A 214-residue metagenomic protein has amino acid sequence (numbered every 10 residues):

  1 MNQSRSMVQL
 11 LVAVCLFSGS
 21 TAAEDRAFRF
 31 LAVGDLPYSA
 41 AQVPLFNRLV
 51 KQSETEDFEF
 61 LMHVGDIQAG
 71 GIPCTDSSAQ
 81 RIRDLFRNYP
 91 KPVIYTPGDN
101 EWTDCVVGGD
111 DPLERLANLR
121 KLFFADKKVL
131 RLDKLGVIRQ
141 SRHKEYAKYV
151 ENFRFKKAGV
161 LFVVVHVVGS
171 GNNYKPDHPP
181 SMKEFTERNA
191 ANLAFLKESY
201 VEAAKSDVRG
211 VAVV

Functional and structural regions predicted by a protein language model:
M1-L10: Bacterial N-terminal signal peptides that target proteins for export
Q9-S18: Bacterial N-terminal signal peptides
G19-Q80: N-terminal active-site segment of His-dependent metallophosphoesterases
E24, S53-F60, V163, P179-V214: His/acidic metal-ligating clusters that form di-metal
F28-R29, F153, V211: Residue-level detector of short, conserved catalytic/binding motifs and their immediate flanks
V33-L36, H63-Q68, T96-N100, V165-S170 (+1 more regions): Active-site-proximal beta-strand/loop segments in catalytic clefts of secreted hydrolases
V33-S39, L49-E56, G70, L85-N88 (+2 more regions): Structured segments of extracytoplasmic/periplasmic soluble domains in secreted or envelope-associated proteins
P73, S78-A191, F195: Extended active-site neighborhood of metal-dependent phosphoesterases/phosphodiesterases
